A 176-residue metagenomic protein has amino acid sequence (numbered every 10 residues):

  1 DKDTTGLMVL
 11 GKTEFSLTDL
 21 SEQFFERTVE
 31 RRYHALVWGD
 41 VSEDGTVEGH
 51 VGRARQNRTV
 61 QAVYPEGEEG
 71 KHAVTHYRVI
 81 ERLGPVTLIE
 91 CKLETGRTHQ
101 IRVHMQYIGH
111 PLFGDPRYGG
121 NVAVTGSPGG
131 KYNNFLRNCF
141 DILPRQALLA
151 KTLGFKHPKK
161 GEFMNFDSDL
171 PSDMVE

Functional and structural regions predicted by a protein language model:
K2-E176: RNA pseudouridine synthases
